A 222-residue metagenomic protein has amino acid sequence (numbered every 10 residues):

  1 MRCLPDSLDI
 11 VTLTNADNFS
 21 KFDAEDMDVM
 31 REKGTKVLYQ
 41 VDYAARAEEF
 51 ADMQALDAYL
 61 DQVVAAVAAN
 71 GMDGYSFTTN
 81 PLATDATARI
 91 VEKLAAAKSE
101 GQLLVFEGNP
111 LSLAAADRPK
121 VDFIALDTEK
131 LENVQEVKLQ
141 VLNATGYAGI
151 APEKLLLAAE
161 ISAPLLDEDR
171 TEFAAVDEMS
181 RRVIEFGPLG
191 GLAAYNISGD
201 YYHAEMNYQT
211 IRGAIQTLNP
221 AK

Functional and structural regions predicted by a protein language model:
M1-E178, F186-L189, A193, S198-N207: Chitinase-like catalytic core of GlcNAc-active glycosidases
Y201-K222: C-terminal helical cap(s) of enzyme catalytic domains, especially alpha/beta-barrels
